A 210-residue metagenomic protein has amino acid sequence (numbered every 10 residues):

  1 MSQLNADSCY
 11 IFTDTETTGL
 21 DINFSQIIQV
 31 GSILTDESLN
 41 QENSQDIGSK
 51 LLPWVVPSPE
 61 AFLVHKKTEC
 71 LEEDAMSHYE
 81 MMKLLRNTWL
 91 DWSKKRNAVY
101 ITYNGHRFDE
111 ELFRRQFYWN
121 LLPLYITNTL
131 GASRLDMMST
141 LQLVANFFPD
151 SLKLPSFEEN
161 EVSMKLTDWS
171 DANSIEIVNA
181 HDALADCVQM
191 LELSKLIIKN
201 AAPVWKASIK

Functional and structural regions predicted by a protein language model:
M1-L122, S163, D171-N173: Conserved non-catalytic scaffold segment of RNase H-like nuclease domains
L90-K94, R115-L122, T140-D150, I175 (+1 more regions): Alpha-helix capping at helix-to-loop junctions
V99-H106, E111, D150-I209: Acidic, Mg2+-coordinating catalytic module of metal-dependent nucleases/exonucleases that use a two-metal-ion mechanism
L122-L130: A mobile, often basic/glycine-rich helix-loop segment that functions as the active-site lid/recognition loop
T129-S156: Short alpha-helix plus adjacent loop in nuclease-associated cores
